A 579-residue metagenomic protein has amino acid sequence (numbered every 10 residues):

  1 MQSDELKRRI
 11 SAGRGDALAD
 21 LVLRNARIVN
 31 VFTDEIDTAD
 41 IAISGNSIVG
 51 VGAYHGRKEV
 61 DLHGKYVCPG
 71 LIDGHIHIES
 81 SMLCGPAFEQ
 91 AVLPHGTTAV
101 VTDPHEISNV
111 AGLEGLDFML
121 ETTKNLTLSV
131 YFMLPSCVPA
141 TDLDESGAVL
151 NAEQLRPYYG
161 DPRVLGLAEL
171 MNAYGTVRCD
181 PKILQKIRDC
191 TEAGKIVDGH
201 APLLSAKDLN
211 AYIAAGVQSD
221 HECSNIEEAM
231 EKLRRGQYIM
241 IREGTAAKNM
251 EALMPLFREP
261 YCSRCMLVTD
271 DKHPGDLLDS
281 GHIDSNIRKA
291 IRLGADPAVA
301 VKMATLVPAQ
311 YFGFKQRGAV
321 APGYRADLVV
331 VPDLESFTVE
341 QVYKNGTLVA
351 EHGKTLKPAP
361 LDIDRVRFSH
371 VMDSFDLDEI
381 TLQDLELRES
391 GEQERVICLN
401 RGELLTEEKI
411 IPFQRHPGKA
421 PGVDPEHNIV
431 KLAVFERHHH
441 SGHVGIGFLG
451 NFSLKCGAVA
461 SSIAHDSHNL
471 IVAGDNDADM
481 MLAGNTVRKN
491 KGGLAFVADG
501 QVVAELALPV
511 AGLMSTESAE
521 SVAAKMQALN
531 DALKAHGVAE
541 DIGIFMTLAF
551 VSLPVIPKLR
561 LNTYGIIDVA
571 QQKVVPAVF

Functional and structural regions predicted by a protein language model:
M1-A39, I43-S44, G52, L93-H95 (+2 more regions): Active-site microenvironment of metallo-dependent hydrolases
S3-A12, F88-G194, P260, V503-A507: Divalent-metal coordination cores built from histidine and acidic residues
A17-R24, Y54-T102: Replace "His-x-His-based motif
V22, G70-I72, F132, L267 (+1 more regions): Residue-level marker for buried hydrophobic side chains located in beta-strands that build the well-ordered beta-sheet
A26, N46, G64, H75 (+9 more regions): Divalent metal-coordination and catalytic microenvironments
P104-I107, P135-S136, N172, P202-L203 (+5 more regions): Short, ordered loop/turn segments at secondary-structure junctions
A111-G115, T141-G147, R178-K182, D208-Y212 (+9 more regions): Short acidic, glycine/serine/threonine-rich loops at helix termini
V149-E169, G175-M240, A247-V268, L278-R292 (+1 more regions): Histidine/acidic residue-rich metal-binding segments in metalloenzymes
